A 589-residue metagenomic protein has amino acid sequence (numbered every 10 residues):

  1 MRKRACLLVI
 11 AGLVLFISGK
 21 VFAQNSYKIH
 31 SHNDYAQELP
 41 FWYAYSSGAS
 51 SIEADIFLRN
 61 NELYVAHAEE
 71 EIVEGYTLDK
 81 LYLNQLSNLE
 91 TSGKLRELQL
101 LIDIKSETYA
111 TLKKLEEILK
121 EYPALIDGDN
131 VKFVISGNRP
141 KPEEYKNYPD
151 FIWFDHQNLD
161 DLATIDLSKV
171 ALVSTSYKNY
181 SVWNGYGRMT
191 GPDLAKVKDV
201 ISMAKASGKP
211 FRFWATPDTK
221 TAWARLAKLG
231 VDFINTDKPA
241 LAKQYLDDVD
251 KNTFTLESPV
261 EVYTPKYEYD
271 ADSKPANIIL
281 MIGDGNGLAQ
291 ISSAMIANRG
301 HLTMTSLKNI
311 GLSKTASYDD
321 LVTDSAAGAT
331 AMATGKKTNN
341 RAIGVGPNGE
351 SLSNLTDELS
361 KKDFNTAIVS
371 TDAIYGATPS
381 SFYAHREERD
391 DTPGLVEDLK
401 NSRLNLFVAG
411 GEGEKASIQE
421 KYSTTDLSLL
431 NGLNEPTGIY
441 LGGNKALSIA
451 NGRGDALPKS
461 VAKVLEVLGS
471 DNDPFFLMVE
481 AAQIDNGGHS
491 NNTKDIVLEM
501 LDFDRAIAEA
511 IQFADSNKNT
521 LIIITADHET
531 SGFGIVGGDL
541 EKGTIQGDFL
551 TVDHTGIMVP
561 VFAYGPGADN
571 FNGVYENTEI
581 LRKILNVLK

Functional and structural regions predicted by a protein language model:
M1-S26: Bacterial Sec-dependent N-terminal signal peptides
N25-K28, A276: Extreme N-terminal starter segment of soluble prokaryotic enzymes
N25-S26, S46-E53, F57-K251: Catalytic cores of phosphodiester-bond hydrolases, prominently lipid phosphodiesterases
H30, Q37-S46: A structural motif detector for short, solvent-exposed N-terminal "entry" segments of globular domains
D34, F57, E70, K105-E107 (+6 more regions): Solvent-exposed coil/turn segments that connect beta secondary-structure elements in extracytoplasmic/periplasmic
W42, S202, W223-R225, D357 (+1 more regions): Alpha-helical segments flanking ligand/cofactor-binding loops in enzyme cores
Y45, A204-K205, S360, K400: Anion (oxyanion) recognition and catalysis
P192, K196-K198, R212-W214, K243-K589: Feature captures the catalytic ectodomains and active-site-proximal regions of enzymes that hydrolyze or transfer
